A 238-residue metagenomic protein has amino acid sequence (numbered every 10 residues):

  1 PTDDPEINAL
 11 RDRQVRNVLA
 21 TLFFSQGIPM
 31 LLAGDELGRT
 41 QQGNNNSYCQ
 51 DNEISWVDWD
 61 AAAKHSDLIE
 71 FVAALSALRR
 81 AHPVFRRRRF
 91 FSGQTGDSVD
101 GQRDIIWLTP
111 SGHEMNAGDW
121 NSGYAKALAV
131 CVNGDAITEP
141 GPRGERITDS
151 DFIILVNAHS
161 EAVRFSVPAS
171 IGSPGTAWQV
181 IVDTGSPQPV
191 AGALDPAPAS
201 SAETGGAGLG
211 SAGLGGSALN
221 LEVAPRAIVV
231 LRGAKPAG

Functional and structural regions predicted by a protein language model:
T2, I7-R16, T21-G238: Carbohydrate-interacting/catalytic domains
